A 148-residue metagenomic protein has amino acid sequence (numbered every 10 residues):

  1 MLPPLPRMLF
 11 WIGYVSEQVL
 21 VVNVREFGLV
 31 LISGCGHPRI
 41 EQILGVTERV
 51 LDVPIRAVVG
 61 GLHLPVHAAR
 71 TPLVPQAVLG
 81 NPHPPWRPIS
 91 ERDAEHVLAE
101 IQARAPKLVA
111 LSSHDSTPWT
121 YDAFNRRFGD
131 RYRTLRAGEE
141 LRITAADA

Functional and structural regions predicted by a protein language model:
M1-I12, R126-F128, R133-A148: Flexible, acidic/histidine-containing loops and adjacent segments that form or flank the divalent-metal
G13-V15, V19-L31, G36-R136: Cap/insert and terminal regions of metallo-dependent hydrolase folds
